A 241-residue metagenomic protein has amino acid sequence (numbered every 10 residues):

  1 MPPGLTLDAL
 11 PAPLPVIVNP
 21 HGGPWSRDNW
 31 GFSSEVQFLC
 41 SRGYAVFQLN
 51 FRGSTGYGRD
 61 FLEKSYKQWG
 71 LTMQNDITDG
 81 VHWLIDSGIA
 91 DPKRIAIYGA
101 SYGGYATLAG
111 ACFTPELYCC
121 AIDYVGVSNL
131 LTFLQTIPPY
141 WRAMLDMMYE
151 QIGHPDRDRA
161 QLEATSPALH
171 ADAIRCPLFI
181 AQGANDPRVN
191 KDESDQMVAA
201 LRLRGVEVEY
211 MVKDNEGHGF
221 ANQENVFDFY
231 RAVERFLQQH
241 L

Functional and structural regions predicted by a protein language model:
M1-A12, S166-A168: Short beta-strand-to-loop junctions in surface cap/lid or active-site-entrance loops
T6-L7, S26, P187: Short beta-strands and strand-coil junctions in structured, solvent-facing domains, enriched
A9-G22: Short beta-strand element of the alpha/beta-hydrolase
P11-P13, S33, R42, I174-R175: Short loop/turn elements that form and flank the Walker-type P-loop nucleotide-binding site in RecA-like NTPase cores
P15-V16, A45, C120: Short, Asp-centered acidic motifs that coordinate Mg2+ and/or phosphate in catalytic or ligand-binding sites
N19, S26-N29: Conserved HGGG/HGGXW glycine-rich cap/lid loop of the alpha/beta-hydrolase fold
W30-L49: Short amphipathic alpha-helix adjacent to the substrate-entry channel of hydrolases
E35, Q48-L241: Active-site-proximal cap/loop segments of hydrolase catalytic domains
